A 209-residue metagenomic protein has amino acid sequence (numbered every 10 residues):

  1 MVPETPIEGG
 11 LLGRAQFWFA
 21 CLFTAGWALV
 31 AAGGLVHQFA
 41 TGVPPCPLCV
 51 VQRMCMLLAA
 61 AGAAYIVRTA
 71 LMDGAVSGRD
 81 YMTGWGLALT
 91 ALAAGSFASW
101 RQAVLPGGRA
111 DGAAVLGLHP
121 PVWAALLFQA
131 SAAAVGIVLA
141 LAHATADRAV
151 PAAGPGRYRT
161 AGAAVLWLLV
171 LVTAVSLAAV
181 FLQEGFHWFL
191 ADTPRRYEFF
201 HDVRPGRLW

Functional and structural regions predicted by a protein language model:
M1-P44, M56-L57, A61, M72-W209: Secretory/periplasmic and organellar redox-cofactor proteins
Q52-R53: Regulatory, intrinsically disordered low-complexity regions in eukaryotic nuclear proteins
A64: Glycine-rich phosphate/pyrophosphate-binding loops and their adjacent beta-strand/loop elements at enzyme active sites
